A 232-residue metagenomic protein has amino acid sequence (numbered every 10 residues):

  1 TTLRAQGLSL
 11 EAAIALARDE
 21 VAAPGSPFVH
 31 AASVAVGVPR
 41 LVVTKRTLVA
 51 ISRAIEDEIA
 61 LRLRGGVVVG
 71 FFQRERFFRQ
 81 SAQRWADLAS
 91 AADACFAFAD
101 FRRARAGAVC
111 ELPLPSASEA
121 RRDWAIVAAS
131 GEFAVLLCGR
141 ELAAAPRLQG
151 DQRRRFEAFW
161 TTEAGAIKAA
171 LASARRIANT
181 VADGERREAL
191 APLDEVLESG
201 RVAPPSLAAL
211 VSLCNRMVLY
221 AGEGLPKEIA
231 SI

Functional and structural regions predicted by a protein language model:
T1-R76, W85, A91-A106, R121-W124 (+1 more regions): Regulatory/sensor and coupling segments of signal-transduction and defense proteins
A106-E119: Active-site regions of enzymes building and remodeling cell-envelope glycoconjugates
